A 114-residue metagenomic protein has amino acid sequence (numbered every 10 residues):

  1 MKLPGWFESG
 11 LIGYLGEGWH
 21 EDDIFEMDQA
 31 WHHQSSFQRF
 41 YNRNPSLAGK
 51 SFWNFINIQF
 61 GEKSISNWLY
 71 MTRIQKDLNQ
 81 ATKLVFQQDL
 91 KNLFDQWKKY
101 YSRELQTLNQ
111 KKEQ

Functional and structural regions predicted by a protein language model:
M1-Q110: Acidic/His/Gly-enriched intrinsically disordered linker/tail segments that often contain short helix/coil "MoRF-like"
E113-Q114: Beta-strand-rich domains and repeat architectures in extracellular enzymes and scaffolds, especially beta-propellers
